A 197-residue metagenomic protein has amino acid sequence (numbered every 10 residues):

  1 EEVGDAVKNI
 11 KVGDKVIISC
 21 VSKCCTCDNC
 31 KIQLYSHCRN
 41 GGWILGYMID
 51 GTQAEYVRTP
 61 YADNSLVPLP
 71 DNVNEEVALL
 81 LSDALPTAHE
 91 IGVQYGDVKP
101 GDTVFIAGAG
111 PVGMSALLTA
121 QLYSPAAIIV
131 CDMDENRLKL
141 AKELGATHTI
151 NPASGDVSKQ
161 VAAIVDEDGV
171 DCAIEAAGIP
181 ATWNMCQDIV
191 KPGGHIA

Functional and structural regions predicted by a protein language model:
E1-D28, P70-N72: Glycine-rich beta-strand-centered segment in the early N-terminal region that forms part of a ligand/cofactor-binding
I17, D171-I174: N-terminal Rossmann-like NAD(P) cofactor-binding module of classical short-chain dehydrogenase/reductase
C24-A107: NAD(P)H dinucleotide-binding glycine-rich loop of Rossmann-like/cofactor-binding domains, especially the beta1-alpha1
D71-G155, K159, G193: Mid-domain Rossmann-like dinucleotide-binding core that forms the NAD(H)/NADP(H) cofactor-binding site
V157-E167: Conserved amphipathic alpha-helix within the SDR
D188-A197: ADP-ribose/adenylate-binding Rossmann-like module
